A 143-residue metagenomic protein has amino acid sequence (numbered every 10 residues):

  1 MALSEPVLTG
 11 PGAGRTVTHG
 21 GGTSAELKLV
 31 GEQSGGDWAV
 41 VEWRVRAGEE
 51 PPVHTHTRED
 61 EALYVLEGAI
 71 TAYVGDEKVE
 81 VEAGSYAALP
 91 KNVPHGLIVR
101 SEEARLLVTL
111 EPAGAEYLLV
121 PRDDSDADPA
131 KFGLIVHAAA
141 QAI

Functional and structural regions predicted by a protein language model:
M1-D37, R122-I143: A short, N-terminal "cap"/entry segment at the start of jelly-roll beta-barrel domains of the cupin/DSBH fold
M1-L3, R44, A113: Glyoxalase I/VOC metalloenzyme domain signal
G10, D76-P94: Short acidic-glycine-tyrosine-enriched beta hairpin
E26-K28, V41-H56: Conserved short histidine dyad/triad with adjacent acidic residue
L27, V40-R44, A62, K78 (+1 more regions): Conserved hydrophobic/aromatic beta-strand scaffold that supports enzyme active sites
Q33-G36, R46-E49, A69-T71, K78-V79 (+1 more regions): Short, charged/polar surface micro-motifs in flexible loops or helix N-caps
S34, T71, K91-E116: Ligand-binding loop in jelly-roll beta-barrel domains
R58-I70, G75: Glycine- and acidic-residue-biased ligand/ion/polar-headgroup-sensing regions
